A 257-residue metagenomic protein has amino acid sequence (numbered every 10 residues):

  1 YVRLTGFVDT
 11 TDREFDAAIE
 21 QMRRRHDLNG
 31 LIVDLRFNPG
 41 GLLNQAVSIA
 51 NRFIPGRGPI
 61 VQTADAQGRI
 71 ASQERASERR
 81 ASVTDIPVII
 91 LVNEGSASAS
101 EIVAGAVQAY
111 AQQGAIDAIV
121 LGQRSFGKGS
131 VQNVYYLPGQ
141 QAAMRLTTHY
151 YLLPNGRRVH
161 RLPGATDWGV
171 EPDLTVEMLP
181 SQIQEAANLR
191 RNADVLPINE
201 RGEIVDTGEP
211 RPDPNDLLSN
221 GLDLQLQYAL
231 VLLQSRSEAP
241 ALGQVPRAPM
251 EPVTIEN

Functional and structural regions predicted by a protein language model:
Y1-N257: C-terminal "post-core" interaction segments
